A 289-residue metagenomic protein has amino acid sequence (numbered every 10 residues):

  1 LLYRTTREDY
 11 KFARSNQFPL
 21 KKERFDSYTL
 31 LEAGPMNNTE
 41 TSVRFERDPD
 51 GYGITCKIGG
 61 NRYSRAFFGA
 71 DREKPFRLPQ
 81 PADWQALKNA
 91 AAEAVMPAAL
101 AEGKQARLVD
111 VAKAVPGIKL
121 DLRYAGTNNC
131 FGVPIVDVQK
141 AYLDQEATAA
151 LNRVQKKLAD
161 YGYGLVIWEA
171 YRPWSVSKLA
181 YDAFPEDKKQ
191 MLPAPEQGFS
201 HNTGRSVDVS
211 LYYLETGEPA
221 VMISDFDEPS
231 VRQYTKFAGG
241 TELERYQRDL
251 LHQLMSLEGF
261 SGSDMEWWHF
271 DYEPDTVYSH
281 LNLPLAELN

Functional and structural regions predicted by a protein language model:
L1-A86: Peripheral terminal and inter-domain segments
Y28, S175, D275: Conserved protein kinase catalytic core
K74-W168, A183-M265, E273-N289: Extracytoplasmic cell-surface/polysaccharide-interacting catalytic and binding patches
I167-L179: Secreted/periplasmic proteins that engage bacterial cell-wall peptidoglycan
F270: Conserved metal-phosphate-binding beta-hairpin within the catalytic cores of diverse ATP-dependent phosphoryl-transfer
